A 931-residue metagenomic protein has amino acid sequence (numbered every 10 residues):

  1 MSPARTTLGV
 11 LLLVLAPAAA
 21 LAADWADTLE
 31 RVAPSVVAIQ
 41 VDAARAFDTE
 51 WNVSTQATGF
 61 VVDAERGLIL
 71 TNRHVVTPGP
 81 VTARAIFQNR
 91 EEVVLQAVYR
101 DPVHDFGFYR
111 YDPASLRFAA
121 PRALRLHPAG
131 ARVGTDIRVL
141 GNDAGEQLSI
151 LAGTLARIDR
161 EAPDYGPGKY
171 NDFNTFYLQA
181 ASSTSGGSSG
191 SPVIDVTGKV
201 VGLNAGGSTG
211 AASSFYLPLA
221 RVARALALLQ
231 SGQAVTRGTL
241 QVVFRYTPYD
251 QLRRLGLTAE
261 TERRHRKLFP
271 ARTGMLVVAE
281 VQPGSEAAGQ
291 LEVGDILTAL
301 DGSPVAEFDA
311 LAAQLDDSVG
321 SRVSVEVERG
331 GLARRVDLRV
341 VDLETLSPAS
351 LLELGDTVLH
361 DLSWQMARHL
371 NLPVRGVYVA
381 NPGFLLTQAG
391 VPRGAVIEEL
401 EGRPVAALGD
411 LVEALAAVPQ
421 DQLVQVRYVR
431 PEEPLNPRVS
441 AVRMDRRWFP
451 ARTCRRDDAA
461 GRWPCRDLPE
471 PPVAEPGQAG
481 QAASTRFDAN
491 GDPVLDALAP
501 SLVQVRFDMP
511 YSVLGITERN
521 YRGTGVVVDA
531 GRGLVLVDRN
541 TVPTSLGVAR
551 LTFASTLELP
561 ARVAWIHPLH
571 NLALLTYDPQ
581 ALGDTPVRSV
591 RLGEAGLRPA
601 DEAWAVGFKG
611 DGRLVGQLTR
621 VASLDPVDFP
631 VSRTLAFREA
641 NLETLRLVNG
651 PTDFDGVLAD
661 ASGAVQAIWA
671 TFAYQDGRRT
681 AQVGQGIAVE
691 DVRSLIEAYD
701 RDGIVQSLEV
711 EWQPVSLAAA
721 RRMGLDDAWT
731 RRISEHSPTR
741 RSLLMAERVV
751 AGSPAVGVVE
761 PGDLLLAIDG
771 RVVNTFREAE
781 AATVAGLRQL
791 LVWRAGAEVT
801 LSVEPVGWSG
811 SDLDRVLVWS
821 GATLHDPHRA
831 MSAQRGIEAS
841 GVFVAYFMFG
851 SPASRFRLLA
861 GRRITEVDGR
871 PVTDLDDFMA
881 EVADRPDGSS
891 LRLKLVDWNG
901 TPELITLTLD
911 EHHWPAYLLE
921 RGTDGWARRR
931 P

Functional and structural regions predicted by a protein language model:
T7-A18: Bacterial N-terminal signal peptides
A20-A23: Boundary at the C-terminal end of the N-terminal hydrophobic targeting segment
D27, E65, R73, Q96-A97 (+15 more regions): C-terminal recognition in membrane/secretory proteostasis and scaffolding
R31-R45, V139, A497-S512, A603-A605: A short, Trp-centered hydrophobic/proline-enriched beta-strand micro-motif
S35, V41, N52, D112-L124 (+11 more regions): Active-site region of chymotrypsin-like
A44-R45, V76-T77, A144-E146, V542-P543 (+1 more regions): Short glycine/acidic-enriched loop and turn motifs that connect beta-strands
D48-W51, E146, Q314, L514-T517: Short consensus segments that form the blades of beta-propeller domains, in both extracellular/periplasmic
L68, E91, R125-A156, T552 (+2 more regions): Short glycine/Trp-rich loop-beta-loop segment that forms part of the substrate-binding cleft
